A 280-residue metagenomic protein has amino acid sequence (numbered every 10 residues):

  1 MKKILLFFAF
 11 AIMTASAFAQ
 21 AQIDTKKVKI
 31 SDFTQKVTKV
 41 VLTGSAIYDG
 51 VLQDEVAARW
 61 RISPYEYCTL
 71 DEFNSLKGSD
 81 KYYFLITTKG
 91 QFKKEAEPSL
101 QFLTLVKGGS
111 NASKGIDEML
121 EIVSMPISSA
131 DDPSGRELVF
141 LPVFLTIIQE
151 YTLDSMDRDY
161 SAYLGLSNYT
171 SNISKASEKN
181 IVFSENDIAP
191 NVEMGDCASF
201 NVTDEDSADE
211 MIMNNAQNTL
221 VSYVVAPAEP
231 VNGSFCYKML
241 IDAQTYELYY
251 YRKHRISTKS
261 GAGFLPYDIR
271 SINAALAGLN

Functional and structural regions predicted by a protein language model:
M1-K26: Bacterial Sec-dependent N-terminal signal peptides
A17, T38, I181: A broad, low-specificity signal marking well-ordered, structured residues that form hydrophobic/aromatic
Q20-A21, R158-Y163, E229-P230: Short, solvent-exposed secondary-structure boundary motifs
Q20-F102: Start-of-domain marker
V41-T43, V106, S184: A structural detector for beta-sheet-dominated domains
V51-E55, R61-L76, N168-K175, K179-N180 (+1 more regions): Interaction modules related to DNA damage response and DNA replication/repair
T88-I147, D209-N280: Amphipathic beta-strand/beta-sheet edge segments enriched in Tyr/Trp
S128-I188: Surface-exposed beta-loop interaction hotspot
